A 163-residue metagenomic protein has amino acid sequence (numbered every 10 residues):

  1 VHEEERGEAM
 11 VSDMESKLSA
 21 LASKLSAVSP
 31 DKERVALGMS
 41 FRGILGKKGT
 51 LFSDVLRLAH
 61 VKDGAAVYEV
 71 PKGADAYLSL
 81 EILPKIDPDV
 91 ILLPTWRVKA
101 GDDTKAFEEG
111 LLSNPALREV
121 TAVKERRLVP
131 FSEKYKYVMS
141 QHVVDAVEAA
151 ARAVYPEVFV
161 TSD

Functional and structural regions predicted by a protein language model:
V1-I44, R126-D163: Extracytoplasmic substrate-binding proteins
V28-D31, P84-I86, V120-K124: Extracellular/periplasmic catalytic domains that process cell-envelope and extracellular macromolecules
F41, D75-I82, L111-R118: Alpha-helical scaffolding within the catalytic cores of extracellular/periplasmic polymer-degrading hydrolases
L45-K47, D75, A100-T104, F131 (+1 more regions): Extracytoplasmic/secreted cell-surface and envelope-processing proteins
K48-D75: Alpha-helical, coiled-coil/dimerization segments enriched in small aliphatic residues
L80-L93: Proline-aspartate-enriched helix->loop->beta-strand connector
V90, P94-V98, S132: Short secondary-structure boundary segments
V98-N114: Short, surface-exposed loop/helix-turn segments at secondary-structure junctions that function as lids/hinges flanking
